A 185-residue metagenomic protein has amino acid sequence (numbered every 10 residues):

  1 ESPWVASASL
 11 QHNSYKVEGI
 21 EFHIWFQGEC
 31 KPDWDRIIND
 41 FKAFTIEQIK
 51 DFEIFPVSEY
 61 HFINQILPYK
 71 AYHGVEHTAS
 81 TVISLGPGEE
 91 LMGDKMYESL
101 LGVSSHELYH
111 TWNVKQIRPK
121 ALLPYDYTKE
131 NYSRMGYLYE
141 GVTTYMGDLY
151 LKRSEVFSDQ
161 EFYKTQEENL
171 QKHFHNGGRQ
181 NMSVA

Functional and structural regions predicted by a protein language model:
E1-V5: Beta-strand-rich, non-transmembrane domain signature
Q11-M135: Juxtacatalytic substrate-recognition/specificity segment
I117-Y125, E130-A185: Acidic/His/Gly-enriched intrinsically disordered linker/tail segments that often contain short helix/coil "MoRF-like"
